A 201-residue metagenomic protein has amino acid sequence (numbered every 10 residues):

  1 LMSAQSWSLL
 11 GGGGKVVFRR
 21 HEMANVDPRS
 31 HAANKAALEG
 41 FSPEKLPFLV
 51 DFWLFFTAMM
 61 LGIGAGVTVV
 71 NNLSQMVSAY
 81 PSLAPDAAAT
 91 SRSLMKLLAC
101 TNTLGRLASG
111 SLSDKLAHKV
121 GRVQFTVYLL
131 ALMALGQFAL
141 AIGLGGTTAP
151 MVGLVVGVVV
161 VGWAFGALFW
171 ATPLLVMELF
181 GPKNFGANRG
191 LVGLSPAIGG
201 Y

Functional and structural regions predicted by a protein language model:
L1-T57: Long, low-complexity inter-transmembrane loops of multi-pass membrane transporters
P43-S111, F169, P173, G200: Extracytoplasmic gate region of multi-pass secondary transporters
M60, K96, C100, A131 (+2 more regions): Transmembrane alpha-helical cores of Major Facilitator Superfamily
M60, M151-A167: Hydrophobic core of transmembrane alpha-helices in multi-pass small-molecule transporters, especially MFS/SLC-type
A84, K119, L175-G186: Paired intracellular helix-loop junctions of major facilitator superfamily
C100, L107, L179-Y201: A late C-terminal transmembrane helix in Major Facilitator Superfamily
V123-A139: Structural signature of the two symmetry-related core transmembrane helices
